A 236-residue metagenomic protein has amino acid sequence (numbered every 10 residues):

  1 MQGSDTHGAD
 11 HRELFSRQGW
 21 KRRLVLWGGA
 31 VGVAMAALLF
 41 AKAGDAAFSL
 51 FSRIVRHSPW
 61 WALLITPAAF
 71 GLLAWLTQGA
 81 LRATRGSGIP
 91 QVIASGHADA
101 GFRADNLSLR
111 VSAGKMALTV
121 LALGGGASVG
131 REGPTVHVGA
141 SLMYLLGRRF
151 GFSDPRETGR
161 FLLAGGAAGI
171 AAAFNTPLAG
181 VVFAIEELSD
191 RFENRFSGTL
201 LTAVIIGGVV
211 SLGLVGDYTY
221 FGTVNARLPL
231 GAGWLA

Functional and structural regions predicted by a protein language model:
M1-A236: Alpha-helical transmembrane segments and immediately membrane-proximal extracytoplasmic
